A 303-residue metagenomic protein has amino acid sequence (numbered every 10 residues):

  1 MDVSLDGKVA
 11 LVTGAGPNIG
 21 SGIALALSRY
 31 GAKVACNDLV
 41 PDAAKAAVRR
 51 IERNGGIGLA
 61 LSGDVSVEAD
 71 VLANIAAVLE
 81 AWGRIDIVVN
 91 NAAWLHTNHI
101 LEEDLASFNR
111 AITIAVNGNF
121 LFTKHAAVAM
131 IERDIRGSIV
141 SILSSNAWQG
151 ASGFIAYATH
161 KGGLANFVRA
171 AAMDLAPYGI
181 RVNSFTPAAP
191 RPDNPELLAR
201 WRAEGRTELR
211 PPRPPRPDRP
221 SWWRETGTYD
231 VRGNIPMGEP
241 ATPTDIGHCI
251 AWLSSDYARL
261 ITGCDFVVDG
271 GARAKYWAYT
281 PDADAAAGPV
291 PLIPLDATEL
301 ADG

Functional and structural regions predicted by a protein language model:
V3-A35: Canonical Rossmann dinucleotide-binding motif of NAD(H)/NADP(H)-dependent dehydrogenases/reductases, specifically
S4, F120, R181, M237-V268 (+1 more regions): C-terminal substrate-recognition "lid" of short-chain dehydrogenase/reductases
H99-I100, D104-I112, V231: Substrate-binding pocket helix/loop in short-chain dehydrogenase/reductase
T123, H160, V168: Active-site helix of classical SDR
V128, E132, M173-P177, R259: Alpha-helical segment proximal to the catalytic Tyr-Lys
S144: Residue(s) in the substrate-gating loop at a strand-loop-helix junction that position the organic substrate next
A251, T262-G303: Short C-terminal tail/terminal secondary-structure segment of NAD(P)H-dependent dehydrogenase/reductase domains
